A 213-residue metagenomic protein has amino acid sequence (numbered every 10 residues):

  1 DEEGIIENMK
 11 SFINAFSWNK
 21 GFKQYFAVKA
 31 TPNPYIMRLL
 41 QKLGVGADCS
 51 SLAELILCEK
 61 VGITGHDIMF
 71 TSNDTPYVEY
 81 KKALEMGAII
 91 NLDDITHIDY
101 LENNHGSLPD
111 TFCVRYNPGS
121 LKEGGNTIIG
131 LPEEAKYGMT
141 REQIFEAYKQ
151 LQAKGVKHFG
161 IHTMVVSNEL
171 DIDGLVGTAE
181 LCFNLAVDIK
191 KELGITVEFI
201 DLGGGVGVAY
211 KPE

Functional and structural regions predicted by a protein language model:
D1-K20, Q24: An N-cap/entry alpha-helix motif that binds or orients negatively charged groups
I5, V114, L202: Conserved S/T- and glycine-rich ATP-binding loop of Class I adenylate-forming
F22-F199, V208: Active-site-proximal beta-alpha core segment in soluble small-molecule metabolic enzymes
G204-E213: A conserved active-site cap/scaffold subdomain adjacent to cofactor or substrate pockets
